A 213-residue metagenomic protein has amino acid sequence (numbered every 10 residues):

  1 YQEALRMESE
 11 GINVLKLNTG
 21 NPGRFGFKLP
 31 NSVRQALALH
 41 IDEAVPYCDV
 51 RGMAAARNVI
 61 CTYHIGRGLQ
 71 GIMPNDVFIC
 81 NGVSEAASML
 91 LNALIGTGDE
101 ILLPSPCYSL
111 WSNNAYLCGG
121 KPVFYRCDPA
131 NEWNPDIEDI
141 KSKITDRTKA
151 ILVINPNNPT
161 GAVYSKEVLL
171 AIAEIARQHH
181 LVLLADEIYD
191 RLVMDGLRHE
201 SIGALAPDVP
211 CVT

Functional and structural regions predicted by a protein language model:
Y1-G82, M89: N-terminal small-domain helix-loop-helix segment of the aminotransferase-like
E10, C118, Q178-H179, V209: Helix C-cap/helix->beta junction micro-motif
A93-A115: Conserved PLP-anchoring active-site segment centered on the Schiff-base-forming lysine
L117-V123: A short helix-loop-beta submotif of the ANL/AMP-binding
V123, D128-H199, G203: Active-site phosphate-binding strand-loop segment of PLP-dependent enzymes
A204-T213: Active-site PLP attachment segment
